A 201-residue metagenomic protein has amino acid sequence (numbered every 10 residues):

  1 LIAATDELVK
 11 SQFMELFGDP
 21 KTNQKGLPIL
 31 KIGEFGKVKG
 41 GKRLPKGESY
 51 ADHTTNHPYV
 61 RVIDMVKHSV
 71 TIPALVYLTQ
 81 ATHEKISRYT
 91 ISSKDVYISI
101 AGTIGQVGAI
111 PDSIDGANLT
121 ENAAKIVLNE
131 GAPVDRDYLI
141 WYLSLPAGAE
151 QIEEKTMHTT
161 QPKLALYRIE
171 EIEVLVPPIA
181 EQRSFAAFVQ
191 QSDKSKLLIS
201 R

Functional and structural regions predicted by a protein language model:
L1-R43, E171, L175-R201: Non-catalytic DNA-recognition/assembly elements of restriction-modification systems
K10, M14, G33-K37, P58-R61 (+4 more regions): Generic alpha-helical structural context detector
K25-S69, T82-I86: Low-complexity, Lys/Gly-biased intrinsically disordered segments
Y50, I100-T103, G116-A124, V134-D137 (+1 more regions): A short glycine-rich beta-alpha junction/loop motif
N56, A74, T120-N122: A generic structural signal for short beta-strands and their flanking turns/coil linkers
R61, A81-P146: A short beta-sheet element
L75-T79, Q190: Short glycine-enriched, charge-decorated loop/helix-capping segments at active-site entrances that position
G148-I152: Periplasmic-binding protein-like
